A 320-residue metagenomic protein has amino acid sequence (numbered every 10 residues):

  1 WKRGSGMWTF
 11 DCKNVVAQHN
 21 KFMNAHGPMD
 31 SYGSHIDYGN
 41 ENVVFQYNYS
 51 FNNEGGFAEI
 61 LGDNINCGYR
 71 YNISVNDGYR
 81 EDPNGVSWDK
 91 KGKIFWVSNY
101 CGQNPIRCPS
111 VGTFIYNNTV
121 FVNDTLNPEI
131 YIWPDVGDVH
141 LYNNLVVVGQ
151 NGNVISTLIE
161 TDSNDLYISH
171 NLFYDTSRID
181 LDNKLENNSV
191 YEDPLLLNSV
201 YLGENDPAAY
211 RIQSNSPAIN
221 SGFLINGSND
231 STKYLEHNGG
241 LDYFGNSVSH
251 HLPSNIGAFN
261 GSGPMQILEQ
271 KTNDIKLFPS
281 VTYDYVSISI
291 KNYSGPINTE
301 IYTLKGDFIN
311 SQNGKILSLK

Functional and structural regions predicted by a protein language model:
W1-A208: Glycine- and acidic/polar-rich repeat regions and solenoidal domains
L126, G152, S231, P253-S254 (+1 more regions): Residue-level structural signal for beta-strand termini and adjacent loop
Y131, S228-Y234, K291-Y293: Short loop/turn motifs at secondary-structure junctions and domain boundaries
Q150, S177, S262, K305-D307: Solvent-exposed strand-loop boundary residues in beta-sheet-rich modules
A208, S216-I267: Surface beta-loop-beta hairpin patches that serve as ligand-binding interfaces in beta-rich domains
L268-K320: C-terminal outer-membrane/trafficking sorting elements
